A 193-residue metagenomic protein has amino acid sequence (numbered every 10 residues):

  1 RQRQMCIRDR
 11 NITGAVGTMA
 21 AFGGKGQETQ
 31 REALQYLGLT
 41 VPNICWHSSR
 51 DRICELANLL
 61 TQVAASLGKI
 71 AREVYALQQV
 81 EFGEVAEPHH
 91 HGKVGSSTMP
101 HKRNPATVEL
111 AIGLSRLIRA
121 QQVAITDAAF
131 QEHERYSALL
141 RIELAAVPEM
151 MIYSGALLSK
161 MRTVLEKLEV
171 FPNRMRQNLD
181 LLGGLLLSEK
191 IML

Functional and structural regions predicted by a protein language model:
Q2-I7: Short, small-residue-biased leader/transition segments that mark boundaries at the very start of proteins
R8-D9, L77-V85, A128, P172: Flexible, glycine/charged-enriched surface loops at secondary-structure junctions
R8-G24: FAD-binding core of FAD-dependent oxidoreductases, characterized by glycine-rich FAD pyrophosphate-binding loops
A15-M19, R52-Q62, T107, L139-V147: Alpha-helical scaffold segments that form or flank carboxylate-/histidine-based iron centers
M19, G23, T29-Q30, Y36 (+4 more regions): A structural signal for small-residue-enriched, beta-sheet-centric alpha/beta enzyme cores and oligomeric scaffold folds
E28-Q122: Acidic, glycine-rich loop-and-beta core segments that form the ion-binding/anion-interacting portion of active sites
M99-L193: Glycine-rich cofactor/substrate-binding loops
